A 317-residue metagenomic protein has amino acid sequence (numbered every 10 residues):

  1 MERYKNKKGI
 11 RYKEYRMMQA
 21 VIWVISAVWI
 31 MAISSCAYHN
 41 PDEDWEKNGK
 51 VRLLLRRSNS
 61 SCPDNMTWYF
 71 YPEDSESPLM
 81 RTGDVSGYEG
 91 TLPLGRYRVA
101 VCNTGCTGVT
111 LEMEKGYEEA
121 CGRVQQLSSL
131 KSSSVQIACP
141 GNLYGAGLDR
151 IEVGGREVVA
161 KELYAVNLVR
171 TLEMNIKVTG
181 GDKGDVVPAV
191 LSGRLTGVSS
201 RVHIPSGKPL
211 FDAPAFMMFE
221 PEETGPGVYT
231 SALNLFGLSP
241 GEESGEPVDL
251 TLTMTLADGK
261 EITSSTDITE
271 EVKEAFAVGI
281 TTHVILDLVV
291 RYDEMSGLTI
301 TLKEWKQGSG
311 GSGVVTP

Functional and structural regions predicted by a protein language model:
M1-S35: Sec-dependent bacterial lipoprotein signal peptides
E2, W29-N59, G308: Bacterial Sec-dependent N-terminal signal peptides
L53-P63, N175-D185: Structural motif
W68-E114, V187-V272: Tryptophan-paired
S77-N167: Short, low-hydrophobicity acidic/polar segments
I151-V158, E222-P226, E271-H283: Solvent-exposed, conformationally flexible loop/turn segments
V159-T171, K177-D182, S192-V198: Short loop/turn and low-complexity linker motifs enriched in small/turn-promoting residues
G245-P317: Hydrophilic extracytoplasmic domains
